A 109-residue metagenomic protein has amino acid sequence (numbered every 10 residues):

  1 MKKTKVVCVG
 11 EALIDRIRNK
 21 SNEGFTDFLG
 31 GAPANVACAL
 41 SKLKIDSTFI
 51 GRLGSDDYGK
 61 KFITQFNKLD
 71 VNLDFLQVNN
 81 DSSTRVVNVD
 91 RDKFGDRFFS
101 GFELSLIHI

Functional and structural regions predicted by a protein language model:
M1-N19: Positively charged, low-complexity intrinsically disordered leader regions
R16, L43, L69: Change "in soluble alpha/beta enzymes" to "in soluble alpha/beta proteins
K20-S21, S41: Residue-level detector of alpha-helical segments with a strong bias toward transmembrane helices and their helix-loop
S21-G30: Short pre-catalytic strand/loop immediately N-terminal to key active-site residues, enriched for Gly-Thr
L29-V36, Y58: Conserved donor sugar-nucleotide recognition element shared by glycan-biosynthetic enzymes
N35-D46: Alpha-helix C-terminal capping segments
D46-I107: Conserved N-terminal subdomain of the carbohydrate kinase-like
